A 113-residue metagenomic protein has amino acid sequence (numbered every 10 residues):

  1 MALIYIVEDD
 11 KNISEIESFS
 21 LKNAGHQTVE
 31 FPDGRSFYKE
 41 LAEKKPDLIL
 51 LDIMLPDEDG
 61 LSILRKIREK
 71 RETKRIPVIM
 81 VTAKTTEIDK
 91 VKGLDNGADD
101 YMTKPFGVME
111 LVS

Functional and structural regions predicted by a protein language model:
D10-V29: Two-component/phosphorelay signaling modules centered on CheY-like receiver
S14, P56, T86, K104: The feature encodes the CheY-like receiver
G25-G34, E40-L41: Short hydrophobic/Thr-rich beta-strand motif most characteristic of the beta2 strand and flanking loop of CheY-like
K45-D47, E72-P77: His-Asp phosphorelay/catalytic-motif detector in bacterial-type signaling
D52, T82: Active-site residues of response regulator receiver
F106-S113: C-terminal output helix
